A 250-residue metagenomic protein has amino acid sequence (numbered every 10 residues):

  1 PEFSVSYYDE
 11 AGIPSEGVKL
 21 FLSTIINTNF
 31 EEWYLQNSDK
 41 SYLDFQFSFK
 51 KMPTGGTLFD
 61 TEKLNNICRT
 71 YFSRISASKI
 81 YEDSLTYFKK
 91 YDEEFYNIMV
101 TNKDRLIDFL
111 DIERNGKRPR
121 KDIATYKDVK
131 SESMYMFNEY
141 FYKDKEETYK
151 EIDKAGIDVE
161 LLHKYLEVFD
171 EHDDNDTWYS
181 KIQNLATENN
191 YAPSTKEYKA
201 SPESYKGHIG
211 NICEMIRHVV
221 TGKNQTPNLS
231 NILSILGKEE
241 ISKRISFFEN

Functional and structural regions predicted by a protein language model:
P1-K150, T221-N250: Catalytic adenosine-cofactor/nucleotide-binding cores of aminoacyl-tRNA synthetases and other
S4, L161-E171, D176-Q183, T187-P193: Active-site cores that bind ATP or allylic diphosphates and position pyrophosphate for catalysis
G17, K63, I80, W178 (+1 more regions): Residue-level detector of well-ordered alpha-helical segments, enriched for hydrophobic/aromatic packing positions
S38-D44, Y179-T187, P202: Short, well-structured alpha-helical segments that form the helix of a local strand-helix-strand
S38-Y42, T61, D158, A192 (+1 more regions): Short amphipathic alpha-helical segments, especially helix-boundary/capping motifs
F137-E171: Long, acidic, intrinsically disordered low-complexity segments
Q183-N250: Charged substrate- and nucleic-acid-binding regions of tRNA-handling and nucleotidyl-transfer enzymes, centered on
